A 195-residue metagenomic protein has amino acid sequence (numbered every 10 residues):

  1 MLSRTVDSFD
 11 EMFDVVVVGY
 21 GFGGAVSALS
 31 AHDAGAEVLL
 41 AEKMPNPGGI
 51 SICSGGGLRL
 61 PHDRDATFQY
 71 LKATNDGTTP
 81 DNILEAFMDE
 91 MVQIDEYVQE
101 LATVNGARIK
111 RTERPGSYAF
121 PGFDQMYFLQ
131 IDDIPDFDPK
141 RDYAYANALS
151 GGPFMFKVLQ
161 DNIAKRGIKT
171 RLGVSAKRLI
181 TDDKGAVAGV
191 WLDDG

Functional and structural regions predicted by a protein language model:
M1-M12: A short, basic/flexible loop-to-alpha-helix module at the beginning of a structural domain
M12-F13, A34-E37, G55, R166 (+1 more regions): Short coil/turn connectors at secondary-structure junctions
F13-L40: N-terminal Rossmann-like FAD-binding beta1-loop-alpha1 element of flavoenzymes
G21, M44-N46, G57, A176-R178: Acidic, glycine-rich active-site loops and adjacent beta-strand->loop/helix elements that engage anionic groups
F22-A25, G49-I50, G57-L58, V190: Gly/Ser/Thr-rich helix-start
D33-S54: Glycine-rich FAD pyrophosphate-binding loop
L58-E90: Glycine-rich active-site loop/strand segments that organize a redox cofactor
D89-G195: Conserved redox-cofactor binding core of oxidoreductases
